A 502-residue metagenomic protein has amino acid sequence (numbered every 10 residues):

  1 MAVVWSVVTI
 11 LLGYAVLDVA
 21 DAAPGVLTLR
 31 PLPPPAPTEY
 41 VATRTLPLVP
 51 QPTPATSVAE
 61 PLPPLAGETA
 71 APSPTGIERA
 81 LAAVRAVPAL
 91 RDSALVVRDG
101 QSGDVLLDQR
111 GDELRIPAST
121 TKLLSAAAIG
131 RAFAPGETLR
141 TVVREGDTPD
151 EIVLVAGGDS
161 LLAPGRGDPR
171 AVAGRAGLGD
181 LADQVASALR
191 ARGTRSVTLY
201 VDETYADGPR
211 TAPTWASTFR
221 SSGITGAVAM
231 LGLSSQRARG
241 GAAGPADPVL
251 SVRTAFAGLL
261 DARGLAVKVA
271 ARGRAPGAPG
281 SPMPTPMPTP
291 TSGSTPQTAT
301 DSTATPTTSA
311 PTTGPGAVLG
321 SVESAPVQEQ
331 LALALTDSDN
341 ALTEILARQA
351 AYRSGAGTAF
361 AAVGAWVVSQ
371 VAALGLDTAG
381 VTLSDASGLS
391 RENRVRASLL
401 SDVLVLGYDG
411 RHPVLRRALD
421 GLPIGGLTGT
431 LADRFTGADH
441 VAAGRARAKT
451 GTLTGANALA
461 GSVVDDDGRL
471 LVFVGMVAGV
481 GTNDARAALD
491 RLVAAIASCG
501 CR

Functional and structural regions predicted by a protein language model:
M1-P35, A42, V197: Hydrophobic single-pass membrane-targeting/anchoring helices
A22-R79, K268, G273-G314, A432-A438: N-terminal low-complexity, Pro/Thr-rich disordered segments that flank secretion/membrane-targeting signals
A36-E113, P135, A182-G193: Beta-lactamase-like hydrolase cores
G103, P117-P135, L231, A255-F256 (+2 more regions): Active-site SXXK
A132-T148, V269-A270, L415-A418: Short, well-structured active-site flanking segments
T141-F219, A227-V252, A325-W366: Active-site-adjacent helix/loop patches that line small-molecule binding or acyl-intermediate pockets
A227, S234-R416: A small/polar active-site loop signature that marks catalytic segments
A351-R502: Small-residue-rich helix-loop
